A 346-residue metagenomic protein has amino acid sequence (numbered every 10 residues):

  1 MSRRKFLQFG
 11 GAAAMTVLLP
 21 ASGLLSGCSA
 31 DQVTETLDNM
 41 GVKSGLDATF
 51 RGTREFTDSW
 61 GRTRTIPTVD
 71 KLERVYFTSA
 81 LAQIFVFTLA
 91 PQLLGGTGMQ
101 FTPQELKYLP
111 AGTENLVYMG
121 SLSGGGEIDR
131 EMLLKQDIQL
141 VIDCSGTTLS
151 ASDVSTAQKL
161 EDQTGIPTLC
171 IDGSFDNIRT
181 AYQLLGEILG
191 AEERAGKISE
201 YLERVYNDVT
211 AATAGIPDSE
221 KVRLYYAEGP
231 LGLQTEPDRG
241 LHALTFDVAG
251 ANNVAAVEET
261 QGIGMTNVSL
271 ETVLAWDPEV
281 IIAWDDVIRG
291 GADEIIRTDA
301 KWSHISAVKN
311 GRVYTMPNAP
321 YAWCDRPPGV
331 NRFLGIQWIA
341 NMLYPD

Functional and structural regions predicted by a protein language model:
S2-P20, C28-I84, E193-Y226, M342 (+1 more regions): Bacterial Sec-exported substrate-binding components of ABC uptake systems
A48, T53, S155-G232, P317-D346: Extracytoplasmic substrate-binding proteins
G61-R62, M119-D129, E259-L270: Short helix-initiation/N-cap motifs at beta->coil->alpha
L81-Q136, L140-A151, V254: A short, structured surface patch at a secondary-structure boundary
G126-D137, L184, N267-D277: Short helices/loops that flank or line small-molecule/ion binding pockets
R239-G264: Alpha-helical, coiled-coil/dimerization segments enriched in small aliphatic residues
V254-A256, I263-G290: Ligand-binding pocket segment of bilobal, Venus flytrap-like solute-binding proteins
